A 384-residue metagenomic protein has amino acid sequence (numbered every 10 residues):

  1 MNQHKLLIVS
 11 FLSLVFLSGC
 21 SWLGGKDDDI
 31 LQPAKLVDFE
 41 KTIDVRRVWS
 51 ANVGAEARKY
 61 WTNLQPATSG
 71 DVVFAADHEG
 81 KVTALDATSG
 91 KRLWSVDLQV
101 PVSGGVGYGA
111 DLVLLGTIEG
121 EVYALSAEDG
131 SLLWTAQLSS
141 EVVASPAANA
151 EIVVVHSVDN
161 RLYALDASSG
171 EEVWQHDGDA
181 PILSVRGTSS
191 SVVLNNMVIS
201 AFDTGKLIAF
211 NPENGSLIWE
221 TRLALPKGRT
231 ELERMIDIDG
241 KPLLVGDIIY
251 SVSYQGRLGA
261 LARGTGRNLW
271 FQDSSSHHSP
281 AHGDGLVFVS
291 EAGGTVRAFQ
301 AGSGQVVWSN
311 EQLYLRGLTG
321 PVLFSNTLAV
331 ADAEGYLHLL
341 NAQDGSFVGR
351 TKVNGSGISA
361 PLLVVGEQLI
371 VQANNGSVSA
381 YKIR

Functional and structural regions predicted by a protein language model:
M1-C20: Sec-dependent bacterial lipoprotein signal peptides
L17-D38: Bacterial Sec signal peptide processing site at the extreme N-terminus
D27, T42-A67, W94-G109, L132-N149 (+6 more regions): Extracytoplasmic beta-rich repeat domains
D77, T117, S157-V158, F202-D203 (+4 more regions): Structural signature of WD-repeat beta-propellers
D86-S89, S126-D129, D166-S169, P212-N214 (+4 more regions): Short loop/turn segments that connect beta-strands within beta-propeller blades
D332-G376, I383-R384: C-terminal closing repeat unit and adjoining cap/tail of repeat-based domains
